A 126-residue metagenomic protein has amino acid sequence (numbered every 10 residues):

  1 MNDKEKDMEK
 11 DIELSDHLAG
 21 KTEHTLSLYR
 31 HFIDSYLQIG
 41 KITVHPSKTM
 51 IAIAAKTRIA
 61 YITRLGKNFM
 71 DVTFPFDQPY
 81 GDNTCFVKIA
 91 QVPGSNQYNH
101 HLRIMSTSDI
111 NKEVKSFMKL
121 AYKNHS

Functional and structural regions predicted by a protein language model:
M1-S126: Charge-dense, helix-prone N-terminal extensions
